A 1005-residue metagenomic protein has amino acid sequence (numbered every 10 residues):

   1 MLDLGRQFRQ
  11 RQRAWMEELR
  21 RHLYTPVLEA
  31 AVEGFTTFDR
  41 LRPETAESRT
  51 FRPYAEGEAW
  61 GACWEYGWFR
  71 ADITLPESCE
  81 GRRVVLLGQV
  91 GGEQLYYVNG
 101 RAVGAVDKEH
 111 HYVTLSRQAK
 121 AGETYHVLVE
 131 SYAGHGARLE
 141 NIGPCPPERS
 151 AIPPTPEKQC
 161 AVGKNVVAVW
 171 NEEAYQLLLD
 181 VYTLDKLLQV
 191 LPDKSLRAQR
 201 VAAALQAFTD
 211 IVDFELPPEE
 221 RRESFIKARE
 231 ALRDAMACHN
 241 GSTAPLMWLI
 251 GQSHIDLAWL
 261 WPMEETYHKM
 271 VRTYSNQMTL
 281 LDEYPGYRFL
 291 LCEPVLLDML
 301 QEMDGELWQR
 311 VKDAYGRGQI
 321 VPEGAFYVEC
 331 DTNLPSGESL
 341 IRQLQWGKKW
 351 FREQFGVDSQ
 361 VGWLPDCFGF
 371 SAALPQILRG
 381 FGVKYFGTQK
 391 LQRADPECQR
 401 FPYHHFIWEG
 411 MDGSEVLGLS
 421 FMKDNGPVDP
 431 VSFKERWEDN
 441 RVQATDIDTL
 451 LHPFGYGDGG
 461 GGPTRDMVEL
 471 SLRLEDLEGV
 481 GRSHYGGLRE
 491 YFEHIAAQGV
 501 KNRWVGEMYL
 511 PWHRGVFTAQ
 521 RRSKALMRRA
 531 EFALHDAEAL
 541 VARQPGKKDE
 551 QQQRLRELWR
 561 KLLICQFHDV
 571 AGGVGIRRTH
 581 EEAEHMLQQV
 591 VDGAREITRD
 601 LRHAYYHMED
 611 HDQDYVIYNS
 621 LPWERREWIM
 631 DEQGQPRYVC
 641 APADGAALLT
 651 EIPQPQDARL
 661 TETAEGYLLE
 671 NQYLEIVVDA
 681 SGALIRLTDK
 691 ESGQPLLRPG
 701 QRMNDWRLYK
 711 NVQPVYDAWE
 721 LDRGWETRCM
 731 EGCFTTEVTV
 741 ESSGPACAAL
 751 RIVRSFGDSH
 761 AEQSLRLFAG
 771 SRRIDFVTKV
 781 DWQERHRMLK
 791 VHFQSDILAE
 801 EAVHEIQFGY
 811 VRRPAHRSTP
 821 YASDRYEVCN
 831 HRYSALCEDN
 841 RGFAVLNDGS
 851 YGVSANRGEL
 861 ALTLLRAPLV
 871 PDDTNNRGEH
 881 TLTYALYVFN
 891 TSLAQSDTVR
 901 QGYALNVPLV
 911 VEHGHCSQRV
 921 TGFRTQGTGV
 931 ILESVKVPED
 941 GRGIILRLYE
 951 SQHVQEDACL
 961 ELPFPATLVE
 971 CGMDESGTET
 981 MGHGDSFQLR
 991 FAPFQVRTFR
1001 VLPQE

Functional and structural regions predicted by a protein language model:
M1-P53, C145-E157: Accessory carbohydrate-binding/adhesion or oligomerization-edge regions at the termini of glycan-active proteins
L2-Q10, T74-L75, G88, Q94-L334: N-terminal catalytic cores of secreted or lumenal carbohydrate-active enzymes
A59-P76: Short beta-strands within extracellular/lumenal beta-sheet-rich domains
E80-V98, V127, V616-Y618, L960: Aromatic-lined ligand-binding clefts that engage carbohydrates, nucleic acids, or primary amines
K120-E223, S242, L246, H254-I255 (+5 more regions): Active-site and substrate-binding clefts of carbohydrate-active enzymes
T332-F351, M422-V442, A748: Alpha-helical scaffold elements lining the catalytic groove of polysaccharide deacetylases
L340-A373, G380, W437-P453: CE4/NodB-like, metal-dependent polysaccharide N-deacetylase domain that modifies extracellular/periplasmic N-acetylated
L374-G380, G387-R393, P402-H405, W437-D439 (+5 more regions): C-terminal (or distal) subdomains of carbohydrate-active enzymes
